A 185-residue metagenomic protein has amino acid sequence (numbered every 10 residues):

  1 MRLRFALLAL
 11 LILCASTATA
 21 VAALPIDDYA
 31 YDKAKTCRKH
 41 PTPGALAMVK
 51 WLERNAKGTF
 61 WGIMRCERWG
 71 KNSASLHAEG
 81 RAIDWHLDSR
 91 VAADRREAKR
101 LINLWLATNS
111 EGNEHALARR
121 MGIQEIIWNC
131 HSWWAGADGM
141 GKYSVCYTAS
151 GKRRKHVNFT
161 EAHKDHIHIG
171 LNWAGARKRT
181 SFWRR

Functional and structural regions predicted by a protein language model:
M1-A9: N-terminal export and membrane-targeting signals
F5-A6, A15-T59, L171-R185: Intrinsically disordered, low-complexity, Pro/Ser/Thr/Asn/Gly/Ala-rich spacer/linker segments adjacent to signal
A30-T42, N72, D84-A93: Second-shell loop/turn segments in exported
H40-S73, A118, I123, I127-W133: Extended, low-complexity, intrinsically disordered C-terminal regulatory tails of eukaryotic serine/threonine kinases
A45-V49, A82, R95-N103: Extracytoplasmic/secreted envelope proteins and their assembly/folding machinery, especially bacterial periplasmic
E53-K57, R90, N103-E111: Sec-exported extracytoplasmic/periplasmic mature domains
K71-A78, F159: Short glycine-biased active-site loop of nucleotidyltransferases that positions the nucleotide triphosphate and helps
L101-R185: Catalytic cores and adjacent binding grooves of peptidoglycan-active enzymes
